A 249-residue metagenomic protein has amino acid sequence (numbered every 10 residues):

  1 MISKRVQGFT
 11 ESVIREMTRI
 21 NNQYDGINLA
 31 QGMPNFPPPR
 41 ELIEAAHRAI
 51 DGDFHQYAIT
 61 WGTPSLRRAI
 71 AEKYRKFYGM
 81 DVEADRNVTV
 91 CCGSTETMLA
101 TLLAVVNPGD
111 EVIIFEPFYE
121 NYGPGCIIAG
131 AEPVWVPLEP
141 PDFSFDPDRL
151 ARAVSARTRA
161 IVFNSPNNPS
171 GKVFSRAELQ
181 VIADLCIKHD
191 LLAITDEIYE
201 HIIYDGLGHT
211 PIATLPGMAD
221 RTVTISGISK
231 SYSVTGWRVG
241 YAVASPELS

Functional and structural regions predicted by a protein language model:
R5-C92, A100: N-terminal small-domain helix-loop-helix segment of the aminotransferase-like
M17, N21, L29, A46 (+10 more regions): Generic structural signal for small/hydrophobic residues in well-ordered secondary structure, especially within
Y24, A129, K188-H189: Helix C-cap/helix->beta junction micro-motif
D81-V88, P108-E111, R157, A219-T222: Short acidic capping loops at alpha-helix termini that bridge into adjacent secondary structure
A104-C126: Conserved PLP-anchoring active-site segment centered on the Schiff-base-forming lysine
I127-V134: A short helix-loop-beta submotif of the ANL/AMP-binding
V134, L138-D205: Active-site phosphate-binding strand-loop segment of PLP-dependent enzymes
L215, A219-S249: Conserved core segment of the aminotransferase class I/II
